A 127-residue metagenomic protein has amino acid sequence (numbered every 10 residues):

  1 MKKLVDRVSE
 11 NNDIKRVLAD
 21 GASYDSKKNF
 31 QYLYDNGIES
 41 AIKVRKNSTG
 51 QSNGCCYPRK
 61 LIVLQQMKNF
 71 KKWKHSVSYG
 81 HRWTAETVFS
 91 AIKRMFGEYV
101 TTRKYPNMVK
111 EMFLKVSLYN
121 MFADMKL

Functional and structural regions predicted by a protein language model:
M1-R16: Short, basic/hydrophobic alpha-helical segments
D6, Q31, Y119: Short, well-ordered alpha-helices that flank and scaffold nucleotide-derived cofactor binding pockets
R7-V8, D25, V109-K110: Short, conserved alpha-helical segments within structured domains
S9-N12, G37, M125: Alpha-helix capping/termination and helix-coil
R16, A22-K93: Helix-centered, glycine/charged polyanion-binding patches within enzymatic domains that contact phosphate-containing
F70-L127: Basic, amphipathic alpha-helical segments enriched in Lys/Arg and hydrophobic/aromatic residues
